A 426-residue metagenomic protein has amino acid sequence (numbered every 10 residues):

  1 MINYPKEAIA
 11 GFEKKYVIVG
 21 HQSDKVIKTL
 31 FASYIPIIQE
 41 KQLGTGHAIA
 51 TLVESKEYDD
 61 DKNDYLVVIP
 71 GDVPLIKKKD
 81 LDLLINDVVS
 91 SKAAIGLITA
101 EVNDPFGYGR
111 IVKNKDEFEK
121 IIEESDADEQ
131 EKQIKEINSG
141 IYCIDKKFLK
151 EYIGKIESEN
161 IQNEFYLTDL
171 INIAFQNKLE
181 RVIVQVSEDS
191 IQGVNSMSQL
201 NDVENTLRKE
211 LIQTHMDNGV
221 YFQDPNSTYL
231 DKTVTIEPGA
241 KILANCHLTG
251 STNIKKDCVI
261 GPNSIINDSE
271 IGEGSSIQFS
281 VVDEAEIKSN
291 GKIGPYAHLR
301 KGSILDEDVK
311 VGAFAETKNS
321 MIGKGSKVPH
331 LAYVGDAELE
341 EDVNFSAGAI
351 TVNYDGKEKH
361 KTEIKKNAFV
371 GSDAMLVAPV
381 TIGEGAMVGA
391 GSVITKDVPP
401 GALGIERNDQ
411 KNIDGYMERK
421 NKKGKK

Functional and structural regions predicted by a protein language model:
M1-G71, L75-K79, L83-N86, K426: Conserved N-terminal catalytic core of the sugar/cofactor nucleotidyltransferase
F12-E13, D61-N63, S91-I95, L179: Short, high-confidence coil segments that cap the C-terminus of an alpha-helix and link into the following beta-strand
V17-I18, V67-V68, I95-I98, I183: Structural beta-sheet core signal
G20-H21, G71, A100, V186 (+1 more regions): Cofactor-binding loop segments of dinucleotide-utilizing enzymes, especially the Rossmann-like FAD- and NAD(P)+-binding
A32, I76-I161: Conserved core of the sugar-phosphate nucleotidyltransferase
E119-R208, Q213: Catalytic-core segments of class I nucleotidyltransferases/pyrophosphorylases that form NMP-activated intermediates
E204-T233, K423: Long, charged amphipathic helices and adjacent flexible linkers at domain junctions
Y221-E406, Q410-K411: Structural signal for interior beta-strand "rungs" in well-ordered beta-sheet cores of soluble enzyme domains
